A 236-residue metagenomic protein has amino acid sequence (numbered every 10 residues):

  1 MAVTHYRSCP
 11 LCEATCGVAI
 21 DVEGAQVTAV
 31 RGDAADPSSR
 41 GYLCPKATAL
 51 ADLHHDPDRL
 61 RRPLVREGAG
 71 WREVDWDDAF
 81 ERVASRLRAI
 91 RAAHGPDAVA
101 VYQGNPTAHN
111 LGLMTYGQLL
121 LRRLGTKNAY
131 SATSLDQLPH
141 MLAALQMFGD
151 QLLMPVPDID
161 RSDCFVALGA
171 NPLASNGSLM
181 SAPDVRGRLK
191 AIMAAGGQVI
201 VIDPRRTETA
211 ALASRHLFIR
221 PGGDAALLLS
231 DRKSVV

Functional and structural regions predicted by a protein language model:
M1-R232: N-terminal export/assembly segments and adjacent metallocofactor-ligating motifs of anaerobic energy-metabolism
